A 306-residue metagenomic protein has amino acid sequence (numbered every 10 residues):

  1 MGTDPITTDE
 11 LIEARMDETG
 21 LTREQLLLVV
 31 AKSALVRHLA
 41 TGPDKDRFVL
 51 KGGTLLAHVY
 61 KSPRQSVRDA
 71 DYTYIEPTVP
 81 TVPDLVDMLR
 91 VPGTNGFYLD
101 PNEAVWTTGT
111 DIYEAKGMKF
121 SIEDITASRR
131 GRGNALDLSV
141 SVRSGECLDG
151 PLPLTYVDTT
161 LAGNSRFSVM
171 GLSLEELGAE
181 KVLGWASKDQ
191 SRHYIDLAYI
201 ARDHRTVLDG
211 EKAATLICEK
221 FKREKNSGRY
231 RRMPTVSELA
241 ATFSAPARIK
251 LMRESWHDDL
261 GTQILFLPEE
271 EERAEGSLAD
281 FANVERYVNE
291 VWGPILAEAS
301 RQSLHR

Functional and structural regions predicted by a protein language model:
M1-F48, H58-A70, Y74-R306: Structured mid-to-C-terminal alpha-helical surface segments
L50-T54: Glycine-rich beta-strand-to-loop/alpha-helix junction loops that act as flexible
